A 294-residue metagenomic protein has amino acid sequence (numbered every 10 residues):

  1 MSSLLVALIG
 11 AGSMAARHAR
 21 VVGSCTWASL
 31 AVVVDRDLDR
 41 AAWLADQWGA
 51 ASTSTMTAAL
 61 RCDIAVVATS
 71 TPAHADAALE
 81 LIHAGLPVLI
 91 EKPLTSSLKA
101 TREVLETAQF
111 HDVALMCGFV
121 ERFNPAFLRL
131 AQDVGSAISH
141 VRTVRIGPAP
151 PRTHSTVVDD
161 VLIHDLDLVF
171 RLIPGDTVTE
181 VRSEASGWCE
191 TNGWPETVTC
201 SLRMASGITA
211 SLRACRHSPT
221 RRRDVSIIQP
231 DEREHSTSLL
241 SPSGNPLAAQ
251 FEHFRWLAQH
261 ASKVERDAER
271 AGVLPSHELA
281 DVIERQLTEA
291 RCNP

Functional and structural regions predicted by a protein language model:
M1, I64-V67, V113, A205 (+1 more regions): C-terminal helix-rich "cap/oligomerization" subdomain common to oxidoreductases
M1-W48, S136: N-terminal Rossmann-like dinucleotide-binding module
H18, W48-L105: Beta-loop-alpha module in the N-terminal Rossmann-like domain of NAD(P)-dependent dehydrogenases, especially those
A31, D63, S139: Conserved acidic residues
P72, T95-P150: A contiguous active-site-proximal alpha/beta segment in oxidoreductase catalytic domains
A149-T209, C215-T220: Rossmann-like dinucleotide-binding domain that binds NAD(P)(H)
W188-N192, M204-W256, R266-E269: NAD(P)-dinucleotide binding in Rossmann-like oxidoreductases
